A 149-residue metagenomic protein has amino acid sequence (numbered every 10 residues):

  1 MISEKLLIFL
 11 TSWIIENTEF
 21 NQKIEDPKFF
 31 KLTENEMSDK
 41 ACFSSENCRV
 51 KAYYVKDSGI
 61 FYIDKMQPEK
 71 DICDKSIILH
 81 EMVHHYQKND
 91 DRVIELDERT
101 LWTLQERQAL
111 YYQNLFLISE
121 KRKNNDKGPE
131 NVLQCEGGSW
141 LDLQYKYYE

Functional and structural regions predicted by a protein language model:
I2, M66-K70, D74, D97-L104: Conserved aromatic-histidine-acidic binding/catalytic patches
I2-D57, F61, Q67-D71, I118-S119: Auxiliary, metal-adjacent structural segments of Zn-dependent hydrolase domains
F9, C73, I77, L104 (+1 more regions): Extracytoplasmic/secreted proteins, especially bacterial periplasmic and envelope-associated proteins
K70-Q87: Short alpha-helix carrying the canonical HExxH Zn2+-binding catalytic motif
M82-T100: Catalytic Zn2+-binding segment of zinc metalloproteases
D97-Q134: Post-HExxH zinc-binding segment in Zn-dependent metallohydrolases
L143-E149: Pan-zinc metallopeptidase signature
